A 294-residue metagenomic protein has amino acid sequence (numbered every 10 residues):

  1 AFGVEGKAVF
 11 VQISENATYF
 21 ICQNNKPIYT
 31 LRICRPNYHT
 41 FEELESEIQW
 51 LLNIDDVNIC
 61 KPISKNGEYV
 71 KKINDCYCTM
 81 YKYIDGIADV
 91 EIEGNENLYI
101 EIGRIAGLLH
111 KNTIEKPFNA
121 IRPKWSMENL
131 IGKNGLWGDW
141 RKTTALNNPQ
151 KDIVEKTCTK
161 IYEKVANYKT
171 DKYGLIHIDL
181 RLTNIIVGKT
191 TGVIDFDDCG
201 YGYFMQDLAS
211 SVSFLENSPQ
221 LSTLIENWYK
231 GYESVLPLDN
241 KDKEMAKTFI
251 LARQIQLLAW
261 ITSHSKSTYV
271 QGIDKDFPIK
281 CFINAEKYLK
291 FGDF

Functional and structural regions predicted by a protein language model:
A1-V4: Juxta-kinase regulatory segment immediately upstream of eukaryotic protein kinase catalytic domains
V9-Q12: Protein kinase glycine-rich loop
S14-C22, T30, P62, Y162-M205: Active-site acidic catalytic loop and adjacent metal/ATP-binding pocket of ATP-dependent phosphoryl transfer enzymes
I33-N74, E91-I102: A conserved alpha-helical element in kinase catalytic cores
N74-I87: Conserved short submotifs of the Hanks-type protein kinase catalytic core that shape the nucleotide-binding pocket
I92-P149: A cross-family kinase active-site recognition segment
M205-P237, R253-Y269: Active-site activation/catalytic loop segments of kinase-like enzymes and analogous catalytic loops in related
L257-F294: ATP/Mg2+ or Mg2+-diphosphate-binding catalytic cores that bind nucleotide phosphates or diphosphates via glycine-rich
